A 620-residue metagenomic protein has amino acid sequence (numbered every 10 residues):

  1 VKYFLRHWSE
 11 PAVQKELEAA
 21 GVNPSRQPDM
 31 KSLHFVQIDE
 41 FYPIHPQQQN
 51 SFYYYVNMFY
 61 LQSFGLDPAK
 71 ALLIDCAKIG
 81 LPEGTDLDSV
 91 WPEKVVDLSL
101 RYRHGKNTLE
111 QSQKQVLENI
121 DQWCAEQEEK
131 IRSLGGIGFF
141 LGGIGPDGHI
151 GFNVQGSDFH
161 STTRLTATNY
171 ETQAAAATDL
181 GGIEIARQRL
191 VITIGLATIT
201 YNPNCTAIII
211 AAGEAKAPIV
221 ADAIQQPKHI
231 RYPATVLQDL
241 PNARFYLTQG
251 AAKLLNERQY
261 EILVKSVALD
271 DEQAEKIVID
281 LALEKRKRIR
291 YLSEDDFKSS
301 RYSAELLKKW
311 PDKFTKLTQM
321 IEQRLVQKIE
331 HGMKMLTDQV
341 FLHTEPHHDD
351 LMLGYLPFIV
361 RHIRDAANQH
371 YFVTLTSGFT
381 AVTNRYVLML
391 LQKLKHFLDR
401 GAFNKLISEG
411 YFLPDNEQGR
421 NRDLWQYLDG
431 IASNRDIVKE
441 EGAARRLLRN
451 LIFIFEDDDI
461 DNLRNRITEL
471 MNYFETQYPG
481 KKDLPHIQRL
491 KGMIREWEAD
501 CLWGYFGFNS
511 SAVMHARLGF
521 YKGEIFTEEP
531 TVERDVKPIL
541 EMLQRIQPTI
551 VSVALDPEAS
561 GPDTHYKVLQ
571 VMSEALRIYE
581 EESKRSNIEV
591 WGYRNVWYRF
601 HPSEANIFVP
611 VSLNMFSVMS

Functional and structural regions predicted by a protein language model:
V1, G138-I144, L180-I224, L247-T248 (+2 more regions): Glycine-rich anion-binding loop/nest that anchors nucleotide
K2-R26, L351-S377: Histidine-anchored nucleotide/phosphate-binding helix
K2-S9, H149-R164, S560-R577: Short Gly/Thr/Asp-enriched flexible loops that form oxyanion-binding sites at enzyme active sites
A20-G138: Ligand-binding beta-strand-loop-alpha-helix segment within the catalytic cores of soluble metabolic enzymes
S32-E40, L72-D75, I210-A211, R244-Q249 (+1 more regions): Short internal beta-strands
F152-G182, Q226-D239, E574: Gly/Ser/Thr-rich active-site loops/lids in small-molecule metabolic enzymes that frequently grip phosphoryl groups
T172-I194, I199, A268-I279, L283-L342 (+3 more regions): Metal-dependent de-N-acetylase/amidase catalytic core
I194-A197, Y201-S299: ATP/nucleoside-binding phosphotransfer catalytic cores, i.e., glycine-rich phosphate-binding loops
